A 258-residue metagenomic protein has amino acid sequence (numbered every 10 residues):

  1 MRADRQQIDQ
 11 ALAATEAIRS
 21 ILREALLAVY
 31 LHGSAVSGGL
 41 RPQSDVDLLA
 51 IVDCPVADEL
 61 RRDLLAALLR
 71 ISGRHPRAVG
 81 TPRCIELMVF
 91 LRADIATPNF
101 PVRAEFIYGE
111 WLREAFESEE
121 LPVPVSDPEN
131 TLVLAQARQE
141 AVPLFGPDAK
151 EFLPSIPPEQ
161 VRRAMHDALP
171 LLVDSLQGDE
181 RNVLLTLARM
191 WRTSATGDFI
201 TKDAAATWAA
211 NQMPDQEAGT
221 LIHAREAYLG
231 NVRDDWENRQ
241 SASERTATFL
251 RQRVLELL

Functional and structural regions predicted by a protein language model:
M1-V29, E59-L65, L258: Helical scaffold of the NTase/Pol beta-like nucleotidyltransferase catalytic core
R2, V52-D58, S175, T193-S194: A generic structural motif
I18-R23, S37-P42, R77: Short secondary-structure boundary/capping segments within folded domains
V29-R70, R74, C84-L91: Catalytic metal-binding acidic patch
A66-Q177, L184: Conserved NTP/Mg2+-binding pocket subregion across the NTase superfamily
H166-H223: Extended, basic/helix-rich recognition subdomains
D198-L258: Structured mid-to-C-terminal alpha-helical surface segments
